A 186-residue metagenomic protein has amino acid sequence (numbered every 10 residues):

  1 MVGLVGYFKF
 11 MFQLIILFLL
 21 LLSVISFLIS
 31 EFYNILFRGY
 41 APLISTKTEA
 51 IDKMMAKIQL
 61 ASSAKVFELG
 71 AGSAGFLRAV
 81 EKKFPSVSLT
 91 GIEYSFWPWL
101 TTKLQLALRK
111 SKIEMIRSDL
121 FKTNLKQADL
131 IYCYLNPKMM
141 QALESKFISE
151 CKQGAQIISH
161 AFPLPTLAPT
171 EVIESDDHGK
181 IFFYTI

Functional and structural regions predicted by a protein language model:
F8-L60: S-adenosyl-L-methionine
S62-G72: Conserved class I S-adenosyl-L-methionine
A74-R78: Glycine-rich SAM-binding Motif I of class I
S88-E93: Conserved SAM-binding motif I beta-strand of class I
T102: Conserved SAM-binding loop
R109-L120: Conserved SAM-binding strand-loop segment of SAM-dependent methyltransferases
A128-A142: A short SAM/SAH-binding and catalytic strip from SAM-dependent methyltransferases
M139-I186: C-terminal substrate-binding/active-site "lid" region of AdoMet-derived donor-dependent transferases
